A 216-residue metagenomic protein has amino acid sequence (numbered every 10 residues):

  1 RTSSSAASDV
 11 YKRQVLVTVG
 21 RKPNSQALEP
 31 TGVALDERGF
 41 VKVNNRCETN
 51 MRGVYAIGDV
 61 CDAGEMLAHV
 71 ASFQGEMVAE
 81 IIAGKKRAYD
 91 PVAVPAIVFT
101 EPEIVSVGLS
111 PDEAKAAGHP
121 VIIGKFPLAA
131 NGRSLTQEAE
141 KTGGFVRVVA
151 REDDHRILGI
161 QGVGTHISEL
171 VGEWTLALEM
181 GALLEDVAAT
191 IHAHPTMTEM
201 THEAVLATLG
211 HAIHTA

Functional and structural regions predicted by a protein language model:
R1-Y11: Single conserved hydrophobic/aromatic residue that forms the stacking wall/gate of nucleotide- or nucleobase-binding
S3, H69, E140-T142: Residue-level preference for beta-strand/loop junctions
S8, G64-S72, E80-E113: Rossmann-like dinucleotide-binding cores of NAD(P)H-dependent redox enzymes
Q14-I81, E169: FAD-site-proximal beta/loop scaffold in flavoenzymes
A34-D36, K85-P95, H119-G124: A short alpha-helix-loop-beta-strand transition element characteristic of N-terminal alpha/beta dinucleotide-binding
C47-T49, G53, D90-P91, E138-T142: Solvent-exposed alpha-helices and their adjacent loops that cap or buttress functional pockets in soluble metabolic
F99-S110, K115-A216: Flexible, glycine-rich terminal cap/loop adjacent to redox cofactors in electron-transfer oxidoreductases
